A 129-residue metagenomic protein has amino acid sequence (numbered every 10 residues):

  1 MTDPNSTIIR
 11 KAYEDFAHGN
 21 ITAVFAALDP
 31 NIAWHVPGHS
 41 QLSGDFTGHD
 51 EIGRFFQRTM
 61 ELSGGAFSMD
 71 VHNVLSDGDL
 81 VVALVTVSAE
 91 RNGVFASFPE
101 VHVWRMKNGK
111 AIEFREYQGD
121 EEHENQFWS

Functional and structural regions predicted by a protein language model:
D3-I21, A27: Short, aromatic-enriched amphipathic alpha-helices that serve as compact interaction elements
G19-H35, G109: Short, well-ordered alpha-helical segments enriched in acidic and aromatic residues
D29-D77: A solvent-exposed, acidic/Ser-Thr-rich amphipathic alpha-helical stretch
D45-F46, G93-A96, H123-W128: A short, polar/proline- and glycine-enriched secondary-structure boundary/capping micro-motif
R58, A83-E90: Short beta-strand segments that buttress and anchor functional surface loops
M69-V74, T86-S88, P99-R105: Hydrophobic/aromatic beta-strand elements that line small-molecule binding cavities or substrate pockets in beta-rich
H102-N125: Short beta-strand edge/turn micro-motifs at domain boundaries
